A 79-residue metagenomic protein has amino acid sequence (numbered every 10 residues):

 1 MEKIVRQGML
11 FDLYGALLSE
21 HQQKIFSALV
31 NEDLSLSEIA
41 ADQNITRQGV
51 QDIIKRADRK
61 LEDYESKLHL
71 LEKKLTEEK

Functional and structural regions predicted by a protein language model:
M9-L18: Short amphipathic alpha-helical boundary/capping segments
E20-E32: Short amphipathic alpha helix immediately N-terminal
L36: Helix-turn-helix DNA-binding elements, focusing on the entry/boundary residues of the two helices that contact DNA
I39-A40, V50: Hydrophobic positions on the alpha-helical face of helix-turn-helix-like DNA-binding modules
I45-G49: Helix-turn-helix DNA-binding motif, specifically the short coil turn and the N-cap/start of the second
I53-R56: Residues within the DNA-recognition helix of helix-turn-helix
D58-E65: C-terminal flanking helix
K67-K79: Intrinsically disordered, low-complexity basic tails/linkers immediately adjacent to helix-turn-helix/homeobox/MYB/SANT
